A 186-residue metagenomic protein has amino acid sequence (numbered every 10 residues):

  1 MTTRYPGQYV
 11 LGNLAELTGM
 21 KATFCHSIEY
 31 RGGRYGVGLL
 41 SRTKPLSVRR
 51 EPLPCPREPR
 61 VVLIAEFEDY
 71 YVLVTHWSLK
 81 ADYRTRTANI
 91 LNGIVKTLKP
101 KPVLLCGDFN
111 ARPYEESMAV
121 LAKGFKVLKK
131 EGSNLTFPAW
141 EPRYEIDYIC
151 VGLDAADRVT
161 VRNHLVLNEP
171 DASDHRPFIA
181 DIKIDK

Functional and structural regions predicted by a protein language model:
M1, S78, F109-N110: Catalytic metal-binding/acid-base residues of hydrolase active sites
M1-Y70, R162-N168: Structured beta-strand-rich core segments of catalytic domains in phosphoester-bond hydrolases
G7-V10, L14, T87-L91, S117: Stable alpha-helical elements in mature extracytoplasmic
H26-I28, T87-V95: Generic hydrophobic alpha-helical segments
G38, L63, N89-G93, G107 (+1 more regions): Internal, well-ordered alpha-helical scaffold/interface segments that support domain packing or protein-protein contacts
R50-E51, A81, T85, V95-L104 (+1 more regions): Metal-dependent phosphoester-hydrolase catalytic domains
Y71-L73, D181: A fold-wide structural signal in alpha/beta-hydrolase
V74, C106: Generic enzyme active-site microenvironment
